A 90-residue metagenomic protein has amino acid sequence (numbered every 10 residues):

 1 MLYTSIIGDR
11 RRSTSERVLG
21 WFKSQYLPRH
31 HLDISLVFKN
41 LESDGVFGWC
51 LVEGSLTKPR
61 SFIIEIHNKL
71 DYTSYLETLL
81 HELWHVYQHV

Functional and structural regions predicted by a protein language model:
M1-D9, C50, I63, H67: N-terminal low-structure segments adjacent to metalloprotease catalytic domains across cellular compartments
M1-I6, L36-F38, E42, L76: Non-catalytic architectural context of zinc metalloproteases
R10-D33: Zn2+-dependent metallopeptidase catalytic core
F22, I34-L36, F62-I66, L79-L80: Hydrophobic beta-strand residues in large extracellular and virion-surface proteins
F38-I63, L70-T73: Catalytic zinc-binding patch centered on the HExxH motif and its immediate surroundings that defines zinc-dependent
N68-L70, V90: Short, histidine-centered active-site or binding-site loop motifs used for metal coordination, general acid-base
E77-V90: Active-site recognition of the HExxH zinc-binding catalytic motif
